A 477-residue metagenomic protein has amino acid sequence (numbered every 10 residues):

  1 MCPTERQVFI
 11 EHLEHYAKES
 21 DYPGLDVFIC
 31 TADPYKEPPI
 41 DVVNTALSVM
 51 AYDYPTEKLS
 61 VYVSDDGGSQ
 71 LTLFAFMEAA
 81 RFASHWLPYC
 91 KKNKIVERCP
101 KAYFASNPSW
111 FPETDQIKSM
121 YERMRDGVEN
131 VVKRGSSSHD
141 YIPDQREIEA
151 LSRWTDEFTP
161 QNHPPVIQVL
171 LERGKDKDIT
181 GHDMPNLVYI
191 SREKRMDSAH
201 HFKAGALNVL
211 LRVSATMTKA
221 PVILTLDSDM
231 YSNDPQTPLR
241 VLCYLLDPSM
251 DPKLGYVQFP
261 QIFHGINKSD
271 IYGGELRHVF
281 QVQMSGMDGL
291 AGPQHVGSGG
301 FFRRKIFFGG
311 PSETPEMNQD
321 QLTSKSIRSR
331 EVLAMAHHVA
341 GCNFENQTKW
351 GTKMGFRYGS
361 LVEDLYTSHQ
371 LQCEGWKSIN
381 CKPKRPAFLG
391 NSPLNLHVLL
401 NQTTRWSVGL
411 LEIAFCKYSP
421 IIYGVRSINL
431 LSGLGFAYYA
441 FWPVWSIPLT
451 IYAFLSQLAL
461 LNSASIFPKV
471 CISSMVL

Functional and structural regions predicted by a protein language model:
M1-K377, L389, L400, S407-I422 (+1 more regions): Glycosyltransferases that elongate glycans
K382-V398: Active-site donor/metal-binding and catalytic loop motifs of nucleotide-sugar-dependent glycosylation enzymes
